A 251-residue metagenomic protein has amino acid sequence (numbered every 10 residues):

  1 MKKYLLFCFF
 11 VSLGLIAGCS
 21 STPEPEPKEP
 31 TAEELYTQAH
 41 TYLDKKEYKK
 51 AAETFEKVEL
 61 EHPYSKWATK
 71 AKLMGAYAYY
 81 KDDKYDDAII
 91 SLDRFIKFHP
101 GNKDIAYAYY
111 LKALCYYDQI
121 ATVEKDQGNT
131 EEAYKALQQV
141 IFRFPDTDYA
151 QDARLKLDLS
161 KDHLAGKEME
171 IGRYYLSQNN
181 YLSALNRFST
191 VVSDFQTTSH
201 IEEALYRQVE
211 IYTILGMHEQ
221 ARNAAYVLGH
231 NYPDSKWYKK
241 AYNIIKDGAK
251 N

Functional and structural regions predicted by a protein language model:
Y4-L6, L15-N251: Acidic, polar-rich low-complexity tracts and alpha-helical solenoid repeat scaffolds
V11-S12: Repetitive helical segments and hydrophobic/amphipathic motifs
